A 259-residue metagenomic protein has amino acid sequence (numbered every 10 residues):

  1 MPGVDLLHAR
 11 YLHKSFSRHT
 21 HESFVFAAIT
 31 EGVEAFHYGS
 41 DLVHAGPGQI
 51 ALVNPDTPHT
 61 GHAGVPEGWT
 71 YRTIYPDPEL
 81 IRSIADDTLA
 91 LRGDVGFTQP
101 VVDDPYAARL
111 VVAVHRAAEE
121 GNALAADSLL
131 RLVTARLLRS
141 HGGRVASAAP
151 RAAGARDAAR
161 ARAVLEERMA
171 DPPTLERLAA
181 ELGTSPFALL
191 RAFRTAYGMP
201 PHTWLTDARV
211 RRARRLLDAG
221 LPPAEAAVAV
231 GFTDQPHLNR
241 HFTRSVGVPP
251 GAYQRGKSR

Functional and structural regions predicted by a protein language model:
M1-G93: N-terminal regulatory/effector-sensing and dimerization cores that precede helix-turn-helix DNA-binding domains
T60-G64, S140-H141, R194: Sigma70-family region 2
P78, L130, A158: Short amphipathic alpha-helical/adjacent loop interface patches that line ligand and macromolecule-binding sites
D87-A148: Amphipathic alpha-helical segments enriched in hydrophobic/aromatic residues interleaved with Lys/Arg
N122-L130, D171-T174, P222-P223: Hydrophobic alpha-helical connector segments
G142-A149, R191-Y197: Short, Lys/Arg-enriched N-terminal segment that forms or immediately precedes the first helix of a structured domain
R160-E166, D171-R211, D218, A227-G256: Basic/polar phosphate-binding segments, predominantly the helix-turn-helix DNA-binding elements of transcriptional
